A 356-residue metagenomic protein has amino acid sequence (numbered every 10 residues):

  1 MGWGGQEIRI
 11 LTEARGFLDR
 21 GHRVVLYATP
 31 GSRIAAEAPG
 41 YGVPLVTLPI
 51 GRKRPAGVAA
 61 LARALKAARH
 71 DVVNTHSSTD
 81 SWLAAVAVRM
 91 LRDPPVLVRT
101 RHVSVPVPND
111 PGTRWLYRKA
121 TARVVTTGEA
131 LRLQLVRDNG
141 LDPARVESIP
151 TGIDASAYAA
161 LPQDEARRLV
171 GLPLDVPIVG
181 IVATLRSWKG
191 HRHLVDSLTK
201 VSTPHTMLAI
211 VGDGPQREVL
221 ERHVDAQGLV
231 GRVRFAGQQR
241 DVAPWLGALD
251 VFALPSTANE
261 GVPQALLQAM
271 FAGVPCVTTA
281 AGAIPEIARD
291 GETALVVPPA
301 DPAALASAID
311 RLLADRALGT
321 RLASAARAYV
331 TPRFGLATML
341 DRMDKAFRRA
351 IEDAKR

Functional and structural regions predicted by a protein language model:
M1-R356: Membrane-interface segments of envelope glycosyltransferases acting on lipid-linked substrates or membrane lipids
